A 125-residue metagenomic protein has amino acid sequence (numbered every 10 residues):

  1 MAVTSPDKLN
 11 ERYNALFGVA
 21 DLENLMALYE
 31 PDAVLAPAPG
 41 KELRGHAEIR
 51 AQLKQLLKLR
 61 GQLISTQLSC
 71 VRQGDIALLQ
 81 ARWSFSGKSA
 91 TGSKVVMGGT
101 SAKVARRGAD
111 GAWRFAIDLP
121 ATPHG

Functional and structural regions predicted by a protein language model:
V3-L9, L22-G74, V96: A solvent-exposed, acidic/Ser-Thr-rich amphipathic alpha-helical stretch
R12-Y13: Generic hydrophobic alpha-helical segments
Y29, W83-F85, L119-A121: Short beta-strand segments enriched in hydrophobic/aromatic residues within well-folded beta-rich domains
G74-F85: A short hydrophobic beta-strand element
S86-V95: Short, cysteine-centered beta-strand-loop-beta hairpins and adjacent loop/turn segments enriched in charged/polar
G98-G125: Short beta-strand edge/turn micro-motifs at domain boundaries
